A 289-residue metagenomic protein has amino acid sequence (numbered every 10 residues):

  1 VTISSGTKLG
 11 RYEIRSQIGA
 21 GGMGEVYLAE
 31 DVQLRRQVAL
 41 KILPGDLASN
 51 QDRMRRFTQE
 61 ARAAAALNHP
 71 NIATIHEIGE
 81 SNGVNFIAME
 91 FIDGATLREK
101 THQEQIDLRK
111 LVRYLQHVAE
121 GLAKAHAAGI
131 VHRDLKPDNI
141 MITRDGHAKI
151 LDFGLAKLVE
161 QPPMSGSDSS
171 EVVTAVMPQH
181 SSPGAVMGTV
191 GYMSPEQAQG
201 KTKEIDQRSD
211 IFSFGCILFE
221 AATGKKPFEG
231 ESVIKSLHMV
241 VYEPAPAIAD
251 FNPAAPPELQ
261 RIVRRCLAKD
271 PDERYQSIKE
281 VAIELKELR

Functional and structural regions predicted by a protein language model:
E25: Conserved N-lobe ATP-binding subsite of Hanks-type protein kinase domains, especially the beta3 VAIK lysine
E30, I72, I92-D93, Q116-A127 (+4 more regions): C-terminal lobe helix-coil module of Hanks-type protein kinase domains
E30-Q37: Conserved N-lobe loop of protein kinases adjacent to the ATP-binding glycine-rich P-loop
P44-A66: AlphaC helix of the eukaryotic protein kinase fold
A66, Y114-L115: Hydrophobic/aromatic scaffold residues of ePK-like serine/threonine protein kinase catalytic domains
I78: Activation-segment/catalytic-loop signature of the eukaryotic protein kinase fold
N82-T96: Conserved short submotifs of the Hanks-type protein kinase catalytic core that shape the nucleotide-binding pocket
T96-D107: AlphaC helix of the protein kinase catalytic domain
